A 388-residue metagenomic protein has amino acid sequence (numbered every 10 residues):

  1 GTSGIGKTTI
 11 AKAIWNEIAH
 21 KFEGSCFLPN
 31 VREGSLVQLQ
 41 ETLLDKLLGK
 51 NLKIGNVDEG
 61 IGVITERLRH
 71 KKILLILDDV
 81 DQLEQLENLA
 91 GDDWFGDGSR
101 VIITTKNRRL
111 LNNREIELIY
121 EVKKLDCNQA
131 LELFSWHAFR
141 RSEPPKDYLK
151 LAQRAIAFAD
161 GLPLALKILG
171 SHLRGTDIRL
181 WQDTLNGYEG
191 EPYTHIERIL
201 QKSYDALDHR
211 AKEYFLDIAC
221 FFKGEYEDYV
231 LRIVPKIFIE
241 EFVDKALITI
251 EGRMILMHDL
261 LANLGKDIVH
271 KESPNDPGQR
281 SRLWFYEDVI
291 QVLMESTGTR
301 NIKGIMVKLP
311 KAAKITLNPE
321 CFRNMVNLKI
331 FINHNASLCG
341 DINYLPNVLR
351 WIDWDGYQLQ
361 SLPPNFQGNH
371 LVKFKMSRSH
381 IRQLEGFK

Functional and structural regions predicted by a protein language model:
T2: P-loop (Walker A) phosphate-binding loop of NTP-binding proteins
I5-K7, W15-S25, Q40-N51, L68-D81 (+8 more regions): Predominantly recognizes leucine-rich repeat
P29-D93, R141-K146: Central P-loop NTPase core of STAND/AAA+ ATPases
S35-L36, L110-R114, L264-G265: Switch/connector loops and helix/strand junctions flanking conserved nucleotide-binding motifs in nucleotide-processing
L43-G55, G62, D97-V101, N107-E213 (+1 more regions): Non-catalytic, charged helical/coil tracts that couple and regulate nucleotide-powered enzyme cores
L86-L89, L111, F134, L169 (+2 more regions): Hydrophobic packing residues within well-ordered alpha-helices of enzyme cores
E87-A90, R114-E117, V269-H270, K388: Short amphipathic alpha-helical segments
